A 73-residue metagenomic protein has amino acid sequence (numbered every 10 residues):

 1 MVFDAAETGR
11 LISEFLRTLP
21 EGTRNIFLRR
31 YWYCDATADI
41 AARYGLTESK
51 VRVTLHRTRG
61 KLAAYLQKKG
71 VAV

Functional and structural regions predicted by a protein language model:
M1-R17: Acidic, proline/glycine-rich intrinsically disordered inter-domain spacer in sigma factors
I12, T23, A38, A42-K68: DNA-recognition helix of helix-turn-helix
P20: ABC transporter NBD signature
I26-R30: A short pre-motif secondary-structure segment
C34-D35: Residue-level signal for the short linker/turn that defines the boundary of a DNA-recognition helix
V71-V73: Intrinsically disordered, low-complexity basic tails/linkers immediately adjacent to helix-turn-helix/homeobox/MYB/SANT
